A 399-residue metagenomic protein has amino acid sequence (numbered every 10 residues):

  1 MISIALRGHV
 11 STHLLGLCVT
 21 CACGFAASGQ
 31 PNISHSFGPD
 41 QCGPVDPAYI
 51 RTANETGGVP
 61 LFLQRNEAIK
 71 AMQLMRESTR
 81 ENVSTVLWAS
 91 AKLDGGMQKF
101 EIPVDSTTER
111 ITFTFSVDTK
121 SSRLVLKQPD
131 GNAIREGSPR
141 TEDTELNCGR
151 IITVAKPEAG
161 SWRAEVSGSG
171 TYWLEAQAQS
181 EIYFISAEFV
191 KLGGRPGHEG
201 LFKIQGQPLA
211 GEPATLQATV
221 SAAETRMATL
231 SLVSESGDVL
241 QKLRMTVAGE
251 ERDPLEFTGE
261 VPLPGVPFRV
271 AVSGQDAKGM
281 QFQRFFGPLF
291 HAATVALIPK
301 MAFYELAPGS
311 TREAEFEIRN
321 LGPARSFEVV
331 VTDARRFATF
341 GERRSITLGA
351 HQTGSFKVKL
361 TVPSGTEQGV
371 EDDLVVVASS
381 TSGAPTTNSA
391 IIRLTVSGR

Functional and structural regions predicted by a protein language model:
M1-A5, A27-L63, A71-L74: VWA/integrin I-like adhesion module and closely mimicked acidic/polar interface patches used
L61-G149, V154-A155, S161-S167, Y172-S180: C-terminal "exit" segments of structured domains
W88-G95, A176-L209, P288-E305, R399: Short, compositionally biased P/S/T/A/G/V-rich stretches that sit at domain boundaries
E142-I152, E158, V247-T258, Q352-K357: Aromatic sugar-binding surface patches on proteins that engage polysaccharides or sugar-phosphate polymers
A159-W162, L263-R269, S364-D373: Short glycine/proline/serine/threonine-rich loop/turn segments at secondary-structure transition edges
S236-V239, D333-E342: Short, solvent-exposed loop/linker segments at beta-strand-coil boundaries, enriched for Pro/Gly and Ser/Thr
E317-I318, P323-F337: Short, well-ordered beta-strand segments
G365-V396: Terminal connector regions
